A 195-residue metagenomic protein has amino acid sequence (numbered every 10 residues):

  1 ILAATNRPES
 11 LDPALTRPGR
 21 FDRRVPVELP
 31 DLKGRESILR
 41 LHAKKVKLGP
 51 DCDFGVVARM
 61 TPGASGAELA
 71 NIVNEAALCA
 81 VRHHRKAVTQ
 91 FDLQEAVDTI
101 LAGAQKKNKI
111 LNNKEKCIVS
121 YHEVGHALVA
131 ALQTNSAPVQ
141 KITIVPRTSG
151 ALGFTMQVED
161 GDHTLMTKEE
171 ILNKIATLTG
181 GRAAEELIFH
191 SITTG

Functional and structural regions predicted by a protein language model:
I1-T5: Structural recognition of the conserved hydrophobic beta-strand(s) that form the central parallel beta-sheet of P-loop
R7, L11-R17: Helical "lid/switch" subdomain of P-loop NTPase nucleotide-binding domains
L15, D22-E36, H42-A43: Conserved AAA+ ATPase "SRH/arginine-finger" region at the nucleotide-binding site
L15-R20, R40, T134, Q157-V158: Short, glycine/charged-enriched secondary-structure capping and boundary segments
P18, E36-L48, V56, M60 (+1 more regions): Conserved AAA+ ATPase "sensor/coupling" helix adjacent to the nucleotide-binding pocket
L32, E36-R40, F54, A58 (+3 more regions): An amphipathic alpha-helix signature
A67-G195: Conserved P-loop NTPase/AAA+ ATPase motor core
